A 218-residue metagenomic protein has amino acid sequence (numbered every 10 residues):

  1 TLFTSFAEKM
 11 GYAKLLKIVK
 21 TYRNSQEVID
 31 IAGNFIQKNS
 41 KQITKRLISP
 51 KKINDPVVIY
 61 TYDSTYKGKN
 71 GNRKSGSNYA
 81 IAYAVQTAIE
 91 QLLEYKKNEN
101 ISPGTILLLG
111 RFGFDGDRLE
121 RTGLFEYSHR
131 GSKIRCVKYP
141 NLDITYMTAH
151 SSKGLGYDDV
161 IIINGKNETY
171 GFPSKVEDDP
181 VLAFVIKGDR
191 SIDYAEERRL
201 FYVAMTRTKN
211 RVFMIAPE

Functional and structural regions predicted by a protein language model:
T1, T21-Q26, S64-Y66, G113-D115 (+4 more regions): Conserved nucleotide-binding/hydrolysis micro-motifs of P-loop NTPases
T1-Y66: Conserved RecA-like helicase ATPase core segment that couples NTP binding/hydrolysis to strand translocation
A7-M10, K52, E99, Y139 (+2 more regions): Conserved catalytic network of the ASCE P-loop NTPase/AAA+ motor domain
M10-L15, N54-V57, L142-I144, L155-D159 (+1 more regions): Short glycine-/polar-rich loops that comprise or flank the Walker A/P-loop and associated switch/sensor motifs
I18, I31-A32, V85-I89, F201: Structural preference for long, well-ordered alpha-helical segments in enzyme cores
N24-S25, S77, I81, D115 (+1 more regions): Helical mechanochemical/support elements of P-loop NTPase systems and associated helical scaffolds
S64-L155: Conserved helicase/translocase motor-coupling segment
S102-T105, H150-T206, N210-P217: Conserved helicase C-terminal RecA-like lobe
